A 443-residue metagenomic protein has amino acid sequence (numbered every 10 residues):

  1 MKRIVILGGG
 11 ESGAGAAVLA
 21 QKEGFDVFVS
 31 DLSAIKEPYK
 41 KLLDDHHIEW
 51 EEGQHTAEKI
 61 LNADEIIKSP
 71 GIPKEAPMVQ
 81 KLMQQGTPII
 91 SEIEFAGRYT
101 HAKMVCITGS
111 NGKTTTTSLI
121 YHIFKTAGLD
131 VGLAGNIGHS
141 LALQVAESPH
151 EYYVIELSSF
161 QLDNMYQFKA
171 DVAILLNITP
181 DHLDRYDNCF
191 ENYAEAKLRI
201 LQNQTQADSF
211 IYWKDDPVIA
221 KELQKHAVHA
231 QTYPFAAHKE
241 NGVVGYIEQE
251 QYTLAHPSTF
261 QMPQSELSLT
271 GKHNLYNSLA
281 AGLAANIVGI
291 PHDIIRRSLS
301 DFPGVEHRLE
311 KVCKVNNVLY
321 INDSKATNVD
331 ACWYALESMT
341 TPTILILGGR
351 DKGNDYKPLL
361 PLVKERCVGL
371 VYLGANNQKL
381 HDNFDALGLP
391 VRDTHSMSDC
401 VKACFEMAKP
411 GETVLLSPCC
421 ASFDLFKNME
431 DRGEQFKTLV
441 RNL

Functional and structural regions predicted by a protein language model:
M1-S91, F95, T270, D382 (+1 more regions): N-terminal leader/targeting and accessory segments in enzymes
K2, Q21-K22, E58-L61, P70-K214 (+3 more regions): Phosphate-binding loop of NTP-binding sites
R3, G15-E23, M262-C367: Nucleotide phosphate-binding/pyrophosphate-handling subdomain across enzymes that bind or process nucleotide phosphates
G10, S33-I35, I137, D215-D216 (+1 more regions): Residues in the short beta-alpha loop(s) of Rossmann-like NAD(P)-binding domains
A20, I66, I107, N136 (+12 more regions): Residue-level signal for inorganic ion chemistry
D26-L32, F210-K214, I346-L347, R366-A375: Short internal beta-strands
Y39-D44, K357-E412: C-terminal helical cap/extension that packs against the catalytic core of soluble nucleotide-cofactor enzymes
E51-Q54, I90-E94, A227-Y246, S298-S300 (+2 more regions): Beta-strand->loop->alpha-helix junctions that form or flank phosphate-binding loops in nucleotide-handling enzymes
